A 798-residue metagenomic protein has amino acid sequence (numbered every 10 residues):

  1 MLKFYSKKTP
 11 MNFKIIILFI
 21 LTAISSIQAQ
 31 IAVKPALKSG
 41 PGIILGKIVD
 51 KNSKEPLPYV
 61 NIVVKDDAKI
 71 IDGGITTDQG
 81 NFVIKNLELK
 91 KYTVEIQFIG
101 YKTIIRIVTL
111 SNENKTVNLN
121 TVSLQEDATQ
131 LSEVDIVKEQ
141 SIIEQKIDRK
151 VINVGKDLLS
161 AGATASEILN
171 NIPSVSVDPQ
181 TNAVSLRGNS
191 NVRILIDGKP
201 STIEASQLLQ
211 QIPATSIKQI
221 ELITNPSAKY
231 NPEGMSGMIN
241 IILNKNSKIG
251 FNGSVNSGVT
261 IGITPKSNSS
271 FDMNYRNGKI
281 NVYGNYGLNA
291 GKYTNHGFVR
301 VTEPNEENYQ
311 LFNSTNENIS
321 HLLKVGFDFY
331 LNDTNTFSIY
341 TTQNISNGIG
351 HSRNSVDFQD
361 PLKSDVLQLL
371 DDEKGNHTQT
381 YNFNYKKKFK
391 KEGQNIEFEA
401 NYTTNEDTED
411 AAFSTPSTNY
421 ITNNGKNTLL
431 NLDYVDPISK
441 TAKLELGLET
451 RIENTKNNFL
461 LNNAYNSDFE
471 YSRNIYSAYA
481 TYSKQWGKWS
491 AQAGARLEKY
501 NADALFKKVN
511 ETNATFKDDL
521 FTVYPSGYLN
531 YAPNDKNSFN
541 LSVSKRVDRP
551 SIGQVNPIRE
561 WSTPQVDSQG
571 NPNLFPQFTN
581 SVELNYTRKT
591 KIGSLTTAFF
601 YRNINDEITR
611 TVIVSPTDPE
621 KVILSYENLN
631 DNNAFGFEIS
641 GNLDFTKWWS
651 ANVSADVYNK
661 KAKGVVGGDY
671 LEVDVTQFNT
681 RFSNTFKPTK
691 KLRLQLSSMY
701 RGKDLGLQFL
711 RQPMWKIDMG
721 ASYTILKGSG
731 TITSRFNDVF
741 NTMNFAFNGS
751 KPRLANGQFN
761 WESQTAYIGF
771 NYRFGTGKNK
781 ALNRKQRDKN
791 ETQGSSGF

Functional and structural regions predicted by a protein language model:
I31-P35, V49, N61-V63, Q97-Y101 (+4 more regions): Short, acidic, small-residue-rich periplasmic hinge/interaction motif at the N-terminus of Gram-negative outer-membrane
D67-N81: Short, acidic Ser/Thr/Gly-rich low-complexity loop/linker segments typical of extracellular and cell-surface proteins
K85, K199-T224: Short acidic/polar hinge/loop motifs at secondary-structure boundaries that mediate gating or recognition
T121-V122, A165-I168, V184, Q207-L208 (+3 more regions): N-terminal periplasmic accessory domains that precede and gate Gram-negative outer-membrane beta-barrel machines
P232-I239, S247-G297, N318-H321: Outer-membrane beta-barrel translocator/receptor signature
L311, I421, N427-N431, N466 (+7 more regions): Outer membrane beta-barrel strand-and-loop segments of large Gram-negative receptors, especially TonB-dependent
L322-S346, L370-K507, A532-K536, I592-Y601 (+2 more regions): Face-selective signature of the C-terminal outer-membrane beta-barrel domain
E406, N501-F506, Y531, D535-S581 (+2 more regions): Surface-exposed extracellular loop regions of Gram-negative outer-membrane beta-barrel proteins, predominantly
